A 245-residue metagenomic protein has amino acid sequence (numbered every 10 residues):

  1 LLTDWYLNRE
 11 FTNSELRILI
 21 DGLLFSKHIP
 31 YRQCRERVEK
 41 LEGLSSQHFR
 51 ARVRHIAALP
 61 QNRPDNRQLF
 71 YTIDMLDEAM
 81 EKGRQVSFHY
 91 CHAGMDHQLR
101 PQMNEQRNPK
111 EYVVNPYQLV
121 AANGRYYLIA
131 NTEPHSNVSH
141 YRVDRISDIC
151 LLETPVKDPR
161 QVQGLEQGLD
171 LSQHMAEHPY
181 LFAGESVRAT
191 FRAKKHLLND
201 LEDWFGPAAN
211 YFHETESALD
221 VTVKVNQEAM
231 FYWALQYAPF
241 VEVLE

Functional and structural regions predicted by a protein language model:
W5-M103: Bulky hydrophobic/aromatic content
D77-S139: Loop-centered beta-sheet repeat module
L119, I149, Y211-F212: A structural signal for short hydrophobic beta-strand segments in well-ordered beta-sheet cores
P134-L171: Flexible linker/loop signature enriched in Pro/Ser/Thr and Pro/Gly
L169-E245: Polybasic (Lys/Arg-rich)
